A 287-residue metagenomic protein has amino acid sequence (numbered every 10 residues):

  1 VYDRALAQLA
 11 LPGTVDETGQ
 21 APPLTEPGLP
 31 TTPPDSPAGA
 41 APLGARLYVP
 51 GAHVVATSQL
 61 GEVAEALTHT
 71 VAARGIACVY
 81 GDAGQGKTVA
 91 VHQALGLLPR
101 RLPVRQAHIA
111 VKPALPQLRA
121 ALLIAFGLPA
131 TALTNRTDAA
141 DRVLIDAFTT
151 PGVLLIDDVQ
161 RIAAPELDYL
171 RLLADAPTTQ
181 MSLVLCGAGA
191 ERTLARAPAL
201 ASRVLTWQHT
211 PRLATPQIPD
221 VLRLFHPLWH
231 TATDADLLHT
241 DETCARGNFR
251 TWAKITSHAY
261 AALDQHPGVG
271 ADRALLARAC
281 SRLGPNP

Functional and structural regions predicted by a protein language model:
V1-P42, L47, H53-A56, H92-G96 (+3 more regions): C-terminal alpha-helical "lid" subdomain
S58-V71: Pre-Walker A adenine-sensing motif
A73-Q93: Walker A/P-loop nucleotide-binding motif
R105-A114, A188: A short hydrophobic beta-strand->loop->alpha-helix junction that borders the nucleotide-binding pocket of P-loop NTPases
I109, L205-I218: Conserved AAA+ ATPase "SRH/arginine-finger" region at the nucleotide-binding site
P113-A132: Conserved NTP-binding/hydrolysis module of P-loop NTPases
F148, G152-C186: Conserved Walker B catalytic segment
A190-L205: Short regulatory helix/loop adjacent to the ATP-binding pocket of P-loop NTPases
